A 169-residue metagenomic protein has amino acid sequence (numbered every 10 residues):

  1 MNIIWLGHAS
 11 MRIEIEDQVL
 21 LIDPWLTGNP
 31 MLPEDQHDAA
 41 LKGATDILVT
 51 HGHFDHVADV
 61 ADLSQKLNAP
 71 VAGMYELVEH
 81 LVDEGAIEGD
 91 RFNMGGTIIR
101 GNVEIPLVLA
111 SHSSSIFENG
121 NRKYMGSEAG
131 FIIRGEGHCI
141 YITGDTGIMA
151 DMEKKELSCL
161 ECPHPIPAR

Functional and structural regions predicted by a protein language model:
M1-N2, Q65-P70, H138-I140: Short active-site oxyanion
N2-W5, L20-D23, E104-S111, C139-D145: Active-site-proximal beta-strand elements of phosphoester/diester hydrolases
N2-W5, T27-E34, I87-F92, T143-T146: Short gly/ser/thr-rich secondary-structure transition/capping motifs
R12-V49, H53, A61-Q65, S114-K123 (+1 more regions): Pre-active-site segment of Zn-dependent metallo-hydrolases
A58-L67, V82-G85: Metal-dependent catalytic neighborhoods of phosphoester/phosphodiester hydrolases
A69-E76, H164: Short internal beta-strands
Y75-H138: Metallo-beta-lactamase
E79, A150-R169: Cap/insert and terminal regions of metallo-dependent hydrolase folds
